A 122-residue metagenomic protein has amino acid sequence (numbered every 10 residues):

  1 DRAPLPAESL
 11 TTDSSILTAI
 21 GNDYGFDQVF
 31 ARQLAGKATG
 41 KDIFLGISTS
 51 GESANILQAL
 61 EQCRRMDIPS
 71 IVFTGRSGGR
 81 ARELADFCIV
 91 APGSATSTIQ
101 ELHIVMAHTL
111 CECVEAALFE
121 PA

Functional and structural regions predicted by a protein language model:
D1-E120: Glycine-rich phosphate-binding loops that contact phosphosugars or nucleotide phosphates
